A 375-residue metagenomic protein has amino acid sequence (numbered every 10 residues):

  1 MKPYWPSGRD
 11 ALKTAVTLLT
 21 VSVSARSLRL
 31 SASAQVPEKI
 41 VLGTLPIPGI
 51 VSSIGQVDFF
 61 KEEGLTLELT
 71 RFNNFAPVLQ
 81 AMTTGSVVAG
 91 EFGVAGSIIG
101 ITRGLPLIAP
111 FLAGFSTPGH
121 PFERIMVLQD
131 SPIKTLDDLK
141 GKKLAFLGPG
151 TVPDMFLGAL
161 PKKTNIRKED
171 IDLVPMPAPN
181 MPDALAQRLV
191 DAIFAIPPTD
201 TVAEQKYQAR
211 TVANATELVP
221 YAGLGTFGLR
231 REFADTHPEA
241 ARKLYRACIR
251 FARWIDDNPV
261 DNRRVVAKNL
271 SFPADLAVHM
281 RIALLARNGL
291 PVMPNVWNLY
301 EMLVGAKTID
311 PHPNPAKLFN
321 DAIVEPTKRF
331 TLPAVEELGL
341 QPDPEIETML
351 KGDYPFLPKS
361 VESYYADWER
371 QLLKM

Functional and structural regions predicted by a protein language model:
Y4, D10-A32: N-terminal export signals
S7-G8, T135: Residues that mark the N-terminal boundary/hinge immediately upstream of a DNA-recognition element
Q35-I166, D172-P177, D191-F194, P220-Y221 (+1 more regions): Short, glycine-/small- and polar/acidic-enriched structural segments that line small-molecule recognition paths
D58, Q80, T84, I98 (+11 more regions): Solvent-exposed, polar/charged alpha-helical surfaces in well-ordered, non-transmembrane soluble domains, broadly
K61, I101, K162, Q205 (+3 more regions): Short polybasic/polar patches that bind polyanions
A95, P179-N269: Pocket-lining segment of extracytoplasmic ligand-binding domains
D235-P315: Secondary-structure end/capping motifs
K307-M375: Conserved C-terminal helix/tail region of periplasmic/extracytoplasmic solute-binding proteins
